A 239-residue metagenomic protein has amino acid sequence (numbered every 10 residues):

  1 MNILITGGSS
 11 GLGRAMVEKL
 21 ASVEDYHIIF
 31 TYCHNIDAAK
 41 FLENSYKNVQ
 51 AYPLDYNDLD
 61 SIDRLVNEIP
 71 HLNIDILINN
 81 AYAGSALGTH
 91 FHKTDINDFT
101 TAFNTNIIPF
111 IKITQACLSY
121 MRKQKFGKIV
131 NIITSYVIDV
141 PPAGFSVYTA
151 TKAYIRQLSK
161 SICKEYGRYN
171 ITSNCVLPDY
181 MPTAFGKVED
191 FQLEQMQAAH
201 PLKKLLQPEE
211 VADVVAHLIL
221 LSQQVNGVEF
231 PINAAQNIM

Functional and structural regions predicted by a protein language model:
S9-S10: Conserved glycine-rich cofactor-binding loop
E24-K40: Conserved glycine-rich Rossmann-like NAD(P)H-binding loop of the short-chain dehydrogenase/reductase
D63, N67, Y82-T100, K123 (+2 more regions): Conserved mid-core segment of classical short-chain dehydrogenase/reductases
H71, T105-Q124, C163-K164, A216 (+1 more regions): Amphipathic alpha-helical dimer-interface segment in Rossmann-like NAD(P)H-dependent oxidoreductases
A83-G84, K128-Y154, S159-R168, Y180: Catalytic loop of short-chain dehydrogenase/reductase
H92-K112, F126, V130, I155 (+1 more regions): Catalytic Tyr-X3-Lys loop
F126, L205-I232, N237-I238: C-terminal substrate-recognition "lid" of short-chain dehydrogenase/reductases
G167, T172, V225-V228: Short, small/polar-rich loop/turn modules that mediate ligand/substrate recognition or access, typified
